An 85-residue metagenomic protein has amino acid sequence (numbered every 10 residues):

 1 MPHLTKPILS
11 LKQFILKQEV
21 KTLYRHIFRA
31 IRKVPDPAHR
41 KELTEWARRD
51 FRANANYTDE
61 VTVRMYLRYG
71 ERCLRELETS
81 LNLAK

Functional and structural regions predicted by a protein language model:
M1-K85: Intrinsically disordered, low-complexity, basic-enriched segments
